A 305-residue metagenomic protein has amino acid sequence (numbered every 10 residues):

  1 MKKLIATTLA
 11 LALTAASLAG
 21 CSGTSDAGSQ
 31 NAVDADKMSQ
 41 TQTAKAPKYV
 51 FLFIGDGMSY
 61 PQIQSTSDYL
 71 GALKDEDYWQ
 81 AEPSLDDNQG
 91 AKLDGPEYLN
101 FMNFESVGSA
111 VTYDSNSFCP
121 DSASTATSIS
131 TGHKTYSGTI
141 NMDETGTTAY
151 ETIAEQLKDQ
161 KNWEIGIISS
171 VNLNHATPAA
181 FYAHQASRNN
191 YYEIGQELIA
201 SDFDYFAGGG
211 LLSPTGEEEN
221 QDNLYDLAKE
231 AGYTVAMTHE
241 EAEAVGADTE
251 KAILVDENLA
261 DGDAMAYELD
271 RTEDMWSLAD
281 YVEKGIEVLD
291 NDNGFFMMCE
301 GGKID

Functional and structural regions predicted by a protein language model:
M1-T8: Positively charged n-region of N-terminal signal peptides that target proteins for export
L9-T14: Hydrophobic helical h-region of N-terminal Sec-dependent signal peptides in bacterial secretory/periplasmic proteins
A16-G20: C-terminal motif of bacterial Sec signal peptides marking the signal peptidase cleavage site
S22-T24: Bacterial signal peptide processing site
G28-E217, D222-G246, E250-K251: N-terminal catalytic scaffold of extracellular/periplasmic and nuclease hydrolases that process anionic headgroups
A176-Y182, L259-T272, D290-G294, M298-D305: Active-site His/acidic residue clusters
S187, Y191, D274-V282: Phosphate/oxyanion-binding active-site loops and adjacent basic polyanion-contact surfaces
A236-T238, A242-V255, Y281-G302: Active-site regions of oxyanion-processing enzymes, predominantly non-cytosolic
